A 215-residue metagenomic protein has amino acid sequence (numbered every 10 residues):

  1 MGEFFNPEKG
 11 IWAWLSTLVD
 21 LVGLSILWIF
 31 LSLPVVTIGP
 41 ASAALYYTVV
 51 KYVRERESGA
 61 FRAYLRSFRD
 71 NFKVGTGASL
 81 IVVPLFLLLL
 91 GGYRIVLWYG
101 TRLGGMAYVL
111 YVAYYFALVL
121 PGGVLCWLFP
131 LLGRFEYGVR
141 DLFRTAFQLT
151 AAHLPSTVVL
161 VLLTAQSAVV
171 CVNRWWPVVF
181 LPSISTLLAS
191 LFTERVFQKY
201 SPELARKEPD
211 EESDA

Functional and structural regions predicted by a protein language model:
M1-T101, G105-V109, P121-A215: Helix-coil boundary and N-terminal low-complexity module in membrane systems
V112-L118: Small-residue-enriched core segments of transmembrane alpha-helices in multipass membrane transport and channel
